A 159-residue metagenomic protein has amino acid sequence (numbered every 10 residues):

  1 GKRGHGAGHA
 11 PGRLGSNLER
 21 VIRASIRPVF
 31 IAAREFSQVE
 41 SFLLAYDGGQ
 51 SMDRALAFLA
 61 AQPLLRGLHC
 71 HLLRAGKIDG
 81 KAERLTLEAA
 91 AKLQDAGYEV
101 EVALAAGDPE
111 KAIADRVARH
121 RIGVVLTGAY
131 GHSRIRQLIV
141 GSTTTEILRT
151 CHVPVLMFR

Functional and structural regions predicted by a protein language model:
G1-E35, V117-R159: Gly/Ser-rich helix-loop-strand patches that form or flank binding pockets for ribonucleotide-derived cofactors
H5-G6, S37, Q50, I78 (+2 more regions): Surface-exposed, flexible loop/turn segments at secondary-structure boundaries
P11-A96: Short acidic/Ser/Thr-enriched loop-to-helix initiation segments
L14, A55, P109-E110, V140: Amphipathic coiled-coil/heptad-repeat helices and related helical stalk/stem segments that mediate oligomerization
L44-G48, D79, E83-T86, I113-V117 (+3 more regions): Short amphipathic alpha-helical patches
R66-R136: Glycine/small-residue-rich hydrophobic helix-like segments
